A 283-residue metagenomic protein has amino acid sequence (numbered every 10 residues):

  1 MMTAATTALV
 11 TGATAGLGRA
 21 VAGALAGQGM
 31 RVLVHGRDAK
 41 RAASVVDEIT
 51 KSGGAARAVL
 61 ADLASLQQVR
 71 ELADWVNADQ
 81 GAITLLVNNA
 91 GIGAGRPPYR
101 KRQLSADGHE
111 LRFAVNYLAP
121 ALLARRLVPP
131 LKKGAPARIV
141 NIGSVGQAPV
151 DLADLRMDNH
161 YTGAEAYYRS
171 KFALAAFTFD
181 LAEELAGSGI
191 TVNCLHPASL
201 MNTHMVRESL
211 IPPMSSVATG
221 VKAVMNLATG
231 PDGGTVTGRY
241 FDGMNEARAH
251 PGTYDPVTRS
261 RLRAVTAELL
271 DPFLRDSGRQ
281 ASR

Functional and structural regions predicted by a protein language model:
M2-L33: Canonical Rossmann dinucleotide-binding motif of NAD(H)/NADP(H)-dependent dehydrogenases/reductases, specifically
G23, A121, F172-F179, E183 (+1 more regions): Conserved active-site helix of classical SDR/Rossmann-fold NAD(P)-dependent CH-OH oxidoreductases
Q28-S44: Conserved glycine-rich Rossmann-like NAD(P)H-binding loop of the short-chain dehydrogenase/reductase
A39-K40, V59-D74: The beta1-alpha1 cofactor-binding region of Rossmann-like NAD(H)/NADP(H)-dependent oxidoreductases
S52-A55, W75-N88, A94, Q103-L104: A glycine-rich helix->loop->beta "capping" turn within Rossmann-like NAD(P)(H)-dependent oxidoreductase domains
G91-F113, K132-S188, H196-I211: Catalytic loop of short-chain dehydrogenase/reductase
I211-A249, Y254-A264, E268, P272-R275: C-terminal helical subdomain
